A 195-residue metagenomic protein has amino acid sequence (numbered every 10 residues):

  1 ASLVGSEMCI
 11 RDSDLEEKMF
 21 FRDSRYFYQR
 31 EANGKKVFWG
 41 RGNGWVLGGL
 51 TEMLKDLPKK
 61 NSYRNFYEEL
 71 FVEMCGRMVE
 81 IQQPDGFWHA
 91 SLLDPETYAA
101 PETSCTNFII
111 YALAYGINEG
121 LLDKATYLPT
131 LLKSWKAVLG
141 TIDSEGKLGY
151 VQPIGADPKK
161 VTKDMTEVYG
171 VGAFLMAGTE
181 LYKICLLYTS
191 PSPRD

Functional and structural regions predicted by a protein language model:
A1-I10, Y188-D195: Single conserved hydrophobic/aromatic residue that forms the stacking wall/gate of nucleotide- or nucleobase-binding
S6-E7, R11-F21, E68-G86, T130-K147: Long, well-ordered core segments of solenoidal/helical folds
S6-E7, R11-T51: Loop-centered beta-sheet repeat module
Q29-G48, K59, Y63, Y67 (+3 more regions): Solvent-exposed loop and edge beta-strand segments that line ligand/cofactor-binding and catalytic clefts
G44-T51, K55, E69-V79, N107-A114: Internal, well-ordered alpha-helical scaffold/interface segments that support domain packing or protein-protein contacts
G48-L50, L54-L57, Q82, I142 (+2 more regions): Sec/Tat-exported extracytoplasmic proteins
M53-N65, G116-D123: Inter-helical turn/loop segments and adjacent helix faces that build the functional surface of alpha-helical bundle
W88, A100-S190: CBM-like carbohydrate-recognition segments
